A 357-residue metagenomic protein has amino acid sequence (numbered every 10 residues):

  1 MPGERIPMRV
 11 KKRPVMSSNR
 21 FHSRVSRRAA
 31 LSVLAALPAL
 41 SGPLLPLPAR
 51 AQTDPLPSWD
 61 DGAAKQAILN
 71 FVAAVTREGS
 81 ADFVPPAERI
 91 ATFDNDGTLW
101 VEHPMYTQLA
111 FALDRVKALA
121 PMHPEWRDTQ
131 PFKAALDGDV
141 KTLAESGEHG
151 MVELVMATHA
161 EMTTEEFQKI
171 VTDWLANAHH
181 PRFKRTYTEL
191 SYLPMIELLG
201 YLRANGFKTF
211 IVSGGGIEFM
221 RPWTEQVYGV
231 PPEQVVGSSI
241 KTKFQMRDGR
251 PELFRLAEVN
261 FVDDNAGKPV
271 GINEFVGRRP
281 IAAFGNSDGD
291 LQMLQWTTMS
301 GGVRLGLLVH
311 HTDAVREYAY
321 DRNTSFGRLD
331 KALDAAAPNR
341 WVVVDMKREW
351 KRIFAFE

Functional and structural regions predicted by a protein language model:
M1-V25, A36-S41: N-terminal secretory signal peptides
L34, Q52-W59, A63-L69, A73 (+3 more regions): C-terminal cap/substrate-recognition subdomain and adjoining C-terminal extension of metal-dependent phosphatase-like
L45-A51: Sec/Tat signal peptide C-region and signal peptidase I cleavage site
A74-G79: N-terminal post-signal-peptidase region of extra-cytosolic proteins
A81-P85: Short loop/turn motifs at secondary-structure junctions and domain boundaries
R89-H103, L294: Asp-based phosphoryl-transfer active-site loop
E102-M105, A110-L113, P222-W223, W296: Short, solvent-exposed loop/turn and secondary-structure capping segments
M105, A110-E189, L193: A metal-dependent, Asp-based hydrolase signature
